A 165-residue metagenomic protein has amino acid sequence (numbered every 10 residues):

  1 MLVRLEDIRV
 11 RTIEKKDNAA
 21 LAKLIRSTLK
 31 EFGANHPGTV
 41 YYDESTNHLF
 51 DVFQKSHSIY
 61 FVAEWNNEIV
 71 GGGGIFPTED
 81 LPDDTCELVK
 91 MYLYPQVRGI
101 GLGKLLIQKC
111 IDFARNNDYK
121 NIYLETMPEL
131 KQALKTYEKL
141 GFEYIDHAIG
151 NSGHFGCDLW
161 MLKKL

Functional and structural regions predicted by a protein language model:
M1-E6, K163: Acyl-donor-binding surface of acyltransferase catalytic domains
I8, T12-Q96, I107-K109, F113 (+2 more regions): Acetyl-CoA-dependent GNAT
S27, K120-Y123, M127-L165: C-terminal "cap" of GNAT-fold acetyltransferases
N67, G71, G101-G103, G141: Conserved phosphate-binding and hydrolysis motifs of nucleotide-dependent enzymes
D83, G101, Q132: Residues that form or flank phosphate/diphosphate-binding pockets in enzymes that use nucleotide phosphates
Y94-Q96, I100, P128-E129: Active-site acidic-Proline motif in GNAT/NAT acetyltransferases
L105-N121, T136: Conserved acyl-CoA
